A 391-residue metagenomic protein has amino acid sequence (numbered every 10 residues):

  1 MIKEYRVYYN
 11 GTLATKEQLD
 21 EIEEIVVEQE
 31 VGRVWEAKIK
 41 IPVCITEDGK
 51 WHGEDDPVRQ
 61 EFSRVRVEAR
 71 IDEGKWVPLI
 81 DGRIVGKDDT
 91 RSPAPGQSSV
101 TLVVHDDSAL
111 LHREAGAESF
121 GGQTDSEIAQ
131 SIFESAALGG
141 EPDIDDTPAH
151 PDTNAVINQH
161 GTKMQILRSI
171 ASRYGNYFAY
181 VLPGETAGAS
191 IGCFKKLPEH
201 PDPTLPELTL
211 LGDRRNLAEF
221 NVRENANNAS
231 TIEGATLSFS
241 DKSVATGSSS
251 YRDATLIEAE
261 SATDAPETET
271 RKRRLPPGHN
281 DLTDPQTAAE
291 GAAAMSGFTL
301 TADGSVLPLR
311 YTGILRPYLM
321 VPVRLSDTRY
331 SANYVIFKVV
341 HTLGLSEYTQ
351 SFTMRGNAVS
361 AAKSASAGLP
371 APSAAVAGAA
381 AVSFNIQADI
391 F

Functional and structural regions predicted by a protein language model:
M1-E114: Assembly/oligomerization scaffold segments
M1-Y8, T12-L13, G74-V77, V104 (+3 more regions): Interface-prone segments of viral and bacterial extracellular assemblies
V27-V58, D213-F391: An acidic/polar, Gly/Ser/Thr-rich interaction patch typically located in mid-to-C-terminal regions of proteins
K38-I39, E61, V104, R113-P142 (+2 more regions): Amphipathic, non-transmembrane alpha-helical segments in extracytoplasmic/periplasmic proteins
R70-D72, K87-R91, N176-Y177, L309 (+2 more regions): Short beta-turn/strand-loop junction motif enriched in small, turn-promoting residues
D88-V104, A187, T342-G356: Short, solvent-exposed secondary-structure boundary/capping segments
S99-T101, D106-S108, D143-A218: Short beta-strand-centered interaction patches in the first periplasmic/extracellular domains of large envelope
D125, Q159-K163, A171, E185-A187 (+4 more regions): Active-site-proximal structural scaffolding
